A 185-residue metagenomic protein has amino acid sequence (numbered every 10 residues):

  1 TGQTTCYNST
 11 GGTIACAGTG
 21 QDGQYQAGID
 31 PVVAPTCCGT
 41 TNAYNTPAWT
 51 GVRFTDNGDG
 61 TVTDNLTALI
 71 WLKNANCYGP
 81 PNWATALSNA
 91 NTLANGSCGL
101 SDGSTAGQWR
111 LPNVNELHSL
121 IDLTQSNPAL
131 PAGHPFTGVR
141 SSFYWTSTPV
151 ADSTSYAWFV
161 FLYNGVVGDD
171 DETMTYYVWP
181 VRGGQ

Functional and structural regions predicted by a protein language model:
T1-R110, V114-Q185: Glycine-aromatic-enriched surface loops/turns that form tight recognition elements
